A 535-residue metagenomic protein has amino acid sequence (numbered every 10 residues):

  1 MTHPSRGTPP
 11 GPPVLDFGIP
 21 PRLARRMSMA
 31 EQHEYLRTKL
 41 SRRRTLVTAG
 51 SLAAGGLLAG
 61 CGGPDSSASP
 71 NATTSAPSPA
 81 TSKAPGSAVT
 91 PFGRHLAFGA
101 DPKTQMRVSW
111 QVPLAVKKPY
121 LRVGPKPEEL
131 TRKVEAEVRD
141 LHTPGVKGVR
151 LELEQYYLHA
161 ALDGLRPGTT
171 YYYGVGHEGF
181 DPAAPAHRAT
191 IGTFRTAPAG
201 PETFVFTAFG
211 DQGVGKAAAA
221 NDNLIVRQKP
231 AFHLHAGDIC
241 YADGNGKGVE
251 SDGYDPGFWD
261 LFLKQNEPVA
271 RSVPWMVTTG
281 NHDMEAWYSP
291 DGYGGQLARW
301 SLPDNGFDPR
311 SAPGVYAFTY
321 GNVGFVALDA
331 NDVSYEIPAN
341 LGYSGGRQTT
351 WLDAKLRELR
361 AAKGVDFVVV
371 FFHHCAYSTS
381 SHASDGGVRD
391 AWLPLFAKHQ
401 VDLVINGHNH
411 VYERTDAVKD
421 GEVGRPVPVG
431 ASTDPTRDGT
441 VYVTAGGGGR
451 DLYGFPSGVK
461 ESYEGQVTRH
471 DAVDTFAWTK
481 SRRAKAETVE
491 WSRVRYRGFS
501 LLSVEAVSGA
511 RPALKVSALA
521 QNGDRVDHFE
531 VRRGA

Functional and structural regions predicted by a protein language model:
M1-L40, S51-G56: N-terminal secretory signal peptides
D16-H33, R37, P77-T131, E137-R139 (+8 more regions): Metal-dependent phosphoesterase/phosphodiesterase active-site architecture
E34, K39-R44, A54-K83: N-terminal twin-arginine translocation
V89-G93, A100-R107, P113-K117, P125-P144 (+4 more regions): N-terminal active-site segment of His-dependent metallophosphoesterases
Y157-G164: Ligand-binding face of N-terminal immunoglobulin V-set domains in extracellular IgSF glycoproteins
D211, G237-D238, G280-N281, H373 (+1 more regions): Active-site glycine-centered loops adjacent to acidic/histidine catalytic or metal-binding residues that shape
A219, G244-W259, M284-A298, S380-D385 (+1 more regions): Metal-dependent catalytic neighborhoods of phosphoester/phosphodiester hydrolases
V388-K398: Active-site neighborhood of glycoside hydrolase catalytic domains
